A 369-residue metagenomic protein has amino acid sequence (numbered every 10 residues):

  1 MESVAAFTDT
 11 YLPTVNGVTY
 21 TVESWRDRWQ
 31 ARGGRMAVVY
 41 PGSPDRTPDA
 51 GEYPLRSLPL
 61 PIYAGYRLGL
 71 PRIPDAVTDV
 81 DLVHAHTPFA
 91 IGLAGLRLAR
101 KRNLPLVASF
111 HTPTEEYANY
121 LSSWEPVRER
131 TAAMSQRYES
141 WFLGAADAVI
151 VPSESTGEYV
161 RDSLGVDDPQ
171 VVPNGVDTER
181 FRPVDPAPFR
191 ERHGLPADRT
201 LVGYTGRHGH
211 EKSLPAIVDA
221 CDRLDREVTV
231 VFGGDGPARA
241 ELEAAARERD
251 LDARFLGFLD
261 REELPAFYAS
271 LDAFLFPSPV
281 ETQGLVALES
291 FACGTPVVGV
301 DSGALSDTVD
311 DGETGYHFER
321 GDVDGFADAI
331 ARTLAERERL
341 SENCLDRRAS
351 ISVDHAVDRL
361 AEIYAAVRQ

Functional and structural regions predicted by a protein language model:
M1-R56, D222, A361: N-terminal subdomain of nucleotide-sugar transferases
V77, L143, F258-D260, A266-L271: Short alpha-helical donor nucleotide-sugar binding micro-motif in glycosyltransferases
P88, P279: Aromatic "clamp/platform" in nucleotide-sugar-dependent glycosyltransferases that forms part of the donor/acceptor
P188, A335-A366: A charged, aromatic-enriched C-terminal amphipathic alpha-helix characteristic of glycosyltransferases across folds
R192-C221, V231, S341: Conserved donor-binding/catalytic core segment of Leloir-type glycosyltransferases
E243-E262: Nucleotide-activated donor-binding/catalytic signature segment of Leloir-type glycosyltransferases, i.e., the conserved
A287, A292, P296-G299, V309: Short hydrophobic beta-strand element within catalytic cores of glycosyltransferases and related nucleotide-activated
D311-G312, Y316-V323, A331-R337: Conserved acidic donor-binding segment of nucleotide-sugar-dependent glycosyltransferases
